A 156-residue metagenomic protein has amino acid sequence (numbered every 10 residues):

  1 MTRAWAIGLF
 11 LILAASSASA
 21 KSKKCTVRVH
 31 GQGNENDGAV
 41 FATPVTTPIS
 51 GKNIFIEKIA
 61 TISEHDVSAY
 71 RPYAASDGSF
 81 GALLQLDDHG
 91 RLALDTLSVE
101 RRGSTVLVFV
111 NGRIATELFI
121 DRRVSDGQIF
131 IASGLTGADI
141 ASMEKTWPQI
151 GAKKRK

Functional and structural regions predicted by a protein language model:
M1-I7: Bacterial N-terminal signal peptides that target proteins for export
F10-I12: Hydrophobic alpha-helical segments of integral membrane proteins
A15-S17: N-terminal signal peptide c-region/cleavage motif recognized by signal peptidases
A20-K156: Structural signature of multi-pass, alpha-helical inner-membrane proteins
